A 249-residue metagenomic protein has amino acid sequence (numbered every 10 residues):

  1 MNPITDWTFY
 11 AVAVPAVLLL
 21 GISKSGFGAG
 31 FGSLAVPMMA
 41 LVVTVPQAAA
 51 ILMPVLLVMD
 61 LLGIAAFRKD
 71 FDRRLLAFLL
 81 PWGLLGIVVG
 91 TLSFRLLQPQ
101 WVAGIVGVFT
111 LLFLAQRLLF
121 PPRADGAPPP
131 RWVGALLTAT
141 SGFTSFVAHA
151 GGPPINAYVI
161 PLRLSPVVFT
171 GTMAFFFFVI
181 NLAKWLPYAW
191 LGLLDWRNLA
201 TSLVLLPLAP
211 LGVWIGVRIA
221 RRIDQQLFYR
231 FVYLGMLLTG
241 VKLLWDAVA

Functional and structural regions predicted by a protein language model:
F9-A77, L137-G142, G152-V213: Small-residue-rich hydrophobic segments that form or flank transmembrane alpha-helices in multi-pass membrane proteins
P37, T91-R95, A157, V217: Small-residue-mediated transmembrane helix hinge/kink sites in multi-pass secondary transporters
A48, V89, S93-F94, P99 (+4 more regions): Hydrophobic alpha-helical transmembrane segments in multi-pass integral membrane proteins
L56, G83-I87, T110, F177 (+2 more regions): Residue-level recognition of pore/gate-forming positions within transmembrane alpha-helices of multi-pass
D60-D70, I105-P130, V217-R218, L238-A249: Transmembrane helix exit motif
F71-L118: Glycine/small-residue-rich loop that forms an oxyanion/phosphate-binding "nest" at active or ligand-binding sites
D72-G83, G104-G107, P128-T138, V168-A174 (+1 more regions): Cytoplasmic-side transmembrane-helix entry/capping segments in multi-pass membrane proteins
W214-L237: Interfacial loop-to-transmembrane junctions
